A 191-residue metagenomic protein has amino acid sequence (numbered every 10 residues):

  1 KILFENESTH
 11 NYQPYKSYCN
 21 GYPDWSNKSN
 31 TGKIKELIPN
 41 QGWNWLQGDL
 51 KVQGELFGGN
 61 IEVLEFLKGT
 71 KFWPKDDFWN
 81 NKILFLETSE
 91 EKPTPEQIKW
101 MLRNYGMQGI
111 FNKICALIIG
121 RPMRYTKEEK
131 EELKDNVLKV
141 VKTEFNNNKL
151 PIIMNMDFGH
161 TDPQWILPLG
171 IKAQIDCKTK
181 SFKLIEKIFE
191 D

Functional and structural regions predicted by a protein language model:
K1-I61: Conserved anion/nucleotide-ligand pocket segment
L3-E7, K68, Y105, V141-F145: Hydrophobic, Leu/Ile/Phe/Ala-enriched alpha-helical segments that form helix-helix packing faces
K35-W45, T70-D77, E128-E131, L138-V141: Short low-complexity stretches enriched in small and charged residues
D49, L56, D76-F78, I110-F111 (+2 more regions): Solvent-exposed alpha-helices and their adjacent loops that cap or buttress functional pockets in soluble metabolic
G54-E55, K82-L84, C115-A116, L150-I153: Structural motif
E65: Short acidic-hydrophobic catalytic motif
G69-L133: Internal helical hairpin/lid segments
I119-D191: ATP/nucleoside-binding phosphotransfer catalytic cores, i.e., glycine-rich phosphate-binding loops
